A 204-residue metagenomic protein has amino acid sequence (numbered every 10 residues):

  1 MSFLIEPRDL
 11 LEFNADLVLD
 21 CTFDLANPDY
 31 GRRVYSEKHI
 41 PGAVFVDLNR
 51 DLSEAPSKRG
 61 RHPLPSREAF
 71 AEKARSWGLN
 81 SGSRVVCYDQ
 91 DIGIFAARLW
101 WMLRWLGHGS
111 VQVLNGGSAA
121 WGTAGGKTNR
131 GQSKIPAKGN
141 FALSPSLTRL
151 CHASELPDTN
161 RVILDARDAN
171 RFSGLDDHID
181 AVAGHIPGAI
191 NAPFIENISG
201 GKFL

Functional and structural regions predicted by a protein language model:
M1-L204: Cytosolic catalytic domains that perform sulfur/thiol-centered chemistry
